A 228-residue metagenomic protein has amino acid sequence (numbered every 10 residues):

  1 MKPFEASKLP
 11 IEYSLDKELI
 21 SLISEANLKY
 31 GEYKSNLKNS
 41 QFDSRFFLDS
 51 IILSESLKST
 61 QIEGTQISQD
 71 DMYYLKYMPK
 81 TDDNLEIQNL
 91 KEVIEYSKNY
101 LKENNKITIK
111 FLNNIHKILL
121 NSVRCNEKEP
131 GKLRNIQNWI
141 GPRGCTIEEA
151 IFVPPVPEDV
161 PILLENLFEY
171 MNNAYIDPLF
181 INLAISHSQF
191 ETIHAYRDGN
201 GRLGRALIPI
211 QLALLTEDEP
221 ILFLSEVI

Functional and structural regions predicted by a protein language model:
M1-I228: FIC/Doc superfamily catalytic core
